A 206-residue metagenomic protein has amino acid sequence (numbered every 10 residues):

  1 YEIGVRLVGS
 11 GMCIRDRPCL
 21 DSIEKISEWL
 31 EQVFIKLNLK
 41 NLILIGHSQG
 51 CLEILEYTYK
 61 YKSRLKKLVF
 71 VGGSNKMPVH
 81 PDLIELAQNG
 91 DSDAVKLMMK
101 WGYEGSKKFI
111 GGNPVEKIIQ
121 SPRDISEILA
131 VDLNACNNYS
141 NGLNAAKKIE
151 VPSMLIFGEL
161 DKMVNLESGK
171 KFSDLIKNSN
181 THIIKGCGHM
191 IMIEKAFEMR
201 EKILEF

Functional and structural regions predicted by a protein language model:
Y1-G9, I14: Single conserved hydrophobic/aromatic residue that forms the stacking wall/gate of nucleotide- or nucleobase-binding
K25-L42: Conserved acidic catalytic loop of the alpha/beta-hydrolase fold
L42, G46-S48, G158: Conserved alpha/beta-hydrolase "nucleophile elbow" surrounding the catalytic nucleophile
L52-K96: Flexible "cap/lid" loop of the alpha/beta hydrolase fold
E85-E150: Conserved alpha/beta-hydrolase catalytic His-Asp/Glu region
I149, L155-F157, D161: Short beta-strand/loop motif that positions the catalytic acidic residue of the alpha/beta-hydrolase fold
V151, N165-D174: Short alpha-helix in the alpha/beta-hydrolase fold that links the catalytic acid
C187-R200: Catalytic histidine-centered segment of alpha/beta-hydrolase-like enzymes
